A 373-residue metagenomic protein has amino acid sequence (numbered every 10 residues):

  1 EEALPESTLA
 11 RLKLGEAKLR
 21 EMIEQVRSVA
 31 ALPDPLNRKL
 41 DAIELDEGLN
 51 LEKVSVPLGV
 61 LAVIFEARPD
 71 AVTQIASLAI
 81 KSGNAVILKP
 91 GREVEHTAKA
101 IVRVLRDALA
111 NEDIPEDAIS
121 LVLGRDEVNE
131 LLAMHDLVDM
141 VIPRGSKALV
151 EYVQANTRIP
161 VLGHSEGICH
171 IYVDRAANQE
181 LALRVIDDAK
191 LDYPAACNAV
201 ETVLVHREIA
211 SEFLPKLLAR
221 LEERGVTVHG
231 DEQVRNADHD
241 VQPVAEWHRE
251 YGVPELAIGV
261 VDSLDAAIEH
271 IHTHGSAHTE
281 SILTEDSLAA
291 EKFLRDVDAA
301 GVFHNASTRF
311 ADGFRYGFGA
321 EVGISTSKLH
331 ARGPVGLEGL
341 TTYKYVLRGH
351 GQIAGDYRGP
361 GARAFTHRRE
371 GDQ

Functional and structural regions predicted by a protein language model:
E1-L51: N-terminal Rossmann-like NAD(P)+-binding subdomain of aldehyde/semialdehyde dehydrogenases
G15, S28, D46, N50-K53 (+1 more regions): A structured beta-alpha segment of the ubiquitous adenosine-cofactor-binding alpha/beta core
A31, P35-A108, E112, T157-V161: Conserved small-residue-rich beta-alpha loop and adjacent elements that most often cradle the phosphate/pyrophosphate
V63, V203-V205, V253-D262, A277-I282: Short, well-ordered beta-strand elements within core beta-sheets of diverse protein domains
E66-A85, A100, V104, L149-V253 (+1 more regions): ALDH superfamily catalytic-core signature
S82, D136-L137, N156-T157, R224 (+2 more regions): Short, structured coil segments at secondary-structure junctions
K216, L264, E269-D372: C-terminal core of ALDH-fold dehydrogenases
